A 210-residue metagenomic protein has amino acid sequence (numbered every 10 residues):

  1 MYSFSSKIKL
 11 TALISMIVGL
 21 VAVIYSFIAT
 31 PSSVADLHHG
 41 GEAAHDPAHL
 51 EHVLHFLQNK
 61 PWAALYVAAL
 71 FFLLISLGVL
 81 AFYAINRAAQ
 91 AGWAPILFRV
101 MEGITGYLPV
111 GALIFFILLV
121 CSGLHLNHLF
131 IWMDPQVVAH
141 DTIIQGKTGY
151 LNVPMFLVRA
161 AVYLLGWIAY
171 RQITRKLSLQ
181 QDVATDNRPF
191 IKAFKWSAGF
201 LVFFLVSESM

Functional and structural regions predicted by a protein language model:
M1-I75, T148-L151: N-terminal regions that are enriched for targeting/export leaders and immediately downstream pro/stem segments
M1-K7, I28-S32, L54, F82-G103 (+2 more regions): Juxtamembrane membrane-water interface segments of multi-pass membrane proteins, especially cytoplasmic-side
M1-M16, P61-V67, P95-L113, N152 (+2 more regions): Alpha-helical transmembrane segments and their helix-start/interface "positive-inside/aromatic belt" motifs in integral
Y2, K9, L13-F27, L70 (+7 more regions): ...captures the hydrophobic TM-helix bundle architecture rather than a specific catalytic motif, and can also fire on
S6, M16-L20, A35, K147 (+1 more regions): Long, contiguous internal "core" modules enriched in hydrophobic/ aromatic residues
M16-A35, I75-F82, L119-L124, R171-Q172 (+1 more regions): Alpha-helical transmembrane segments of multi-pass membrane proteins
L73, A89-W93, L201: Generic detector of ordered secondary-structure context
A89-W93, L97, V110-I173: Membrane-interface helix-loop-helix modules in multi-pass inner-membrane proteins
